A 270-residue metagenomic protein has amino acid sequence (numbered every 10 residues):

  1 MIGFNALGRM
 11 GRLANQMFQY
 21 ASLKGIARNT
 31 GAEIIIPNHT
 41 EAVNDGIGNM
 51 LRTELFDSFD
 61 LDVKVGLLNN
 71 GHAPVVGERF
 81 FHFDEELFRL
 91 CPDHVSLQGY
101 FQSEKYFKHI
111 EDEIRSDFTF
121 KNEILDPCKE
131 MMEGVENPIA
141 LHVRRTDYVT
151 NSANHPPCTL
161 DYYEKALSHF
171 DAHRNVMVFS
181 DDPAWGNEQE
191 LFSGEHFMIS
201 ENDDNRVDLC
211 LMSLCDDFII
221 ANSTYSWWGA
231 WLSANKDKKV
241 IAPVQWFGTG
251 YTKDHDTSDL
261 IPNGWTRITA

Functional and structural regions predicted by a protein language model:
G3, H39-A172: Secretory-pathway luminal glycosyltransferase catalytic domains
G8-F18: A short, glycine/small-residue-rich beta-strand->loop->alpha-helix junction that serves as a flexible
L13, F170-H255: Donor-binding and catalytic core of enzymes assembling or modifying cell-surface/extracellular glycoconjugates
Q16-R28, Y163-S168: Histidine-anchored nucleotide/phosphate-binding helix
T30-A42: A short beta-strand-loop structural module common to alpha/beta enzyme folds
I35-N38, H142-V143, M177-S180, A242: Short beta-strand segments
N44-D60, W185-G194, T252-D259: Short, aromatic/basic amphipathic alpha-helical patches
G248-A270: Leloir-type glycosyltransferase catalytic cores
